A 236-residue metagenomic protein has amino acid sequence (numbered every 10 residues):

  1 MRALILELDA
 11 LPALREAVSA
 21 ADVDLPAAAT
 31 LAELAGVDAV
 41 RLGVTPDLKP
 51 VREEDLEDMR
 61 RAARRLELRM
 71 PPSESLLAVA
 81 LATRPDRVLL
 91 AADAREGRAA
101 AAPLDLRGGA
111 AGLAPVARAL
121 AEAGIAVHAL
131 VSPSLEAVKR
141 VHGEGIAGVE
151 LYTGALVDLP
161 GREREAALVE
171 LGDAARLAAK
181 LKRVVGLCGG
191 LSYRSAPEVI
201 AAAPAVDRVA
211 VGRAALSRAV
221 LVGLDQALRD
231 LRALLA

Functional and structural regions predicted by a protein language model:
M1-P85, R140-G143, A166: Conserved N-terminal beta1-alpha1 strand-loop-helix module at the mouth
R2-A10, V40-L42, R64-M70, V88-L90 (+4 more regions): Hydrophobic faces of well-ordered beta-strands that scaffold small-molecule active sites in alpha/beta enzyme cores
D38-A63, L90-L106, T153-E163: Glycine-rich, proline-tolerant flexible connector loops at the mouths of alpha/beta enzymes
L48-E74, L106-H128, R164-G189, Y193 (+2 more regions): Alpha-helix-loop-beta-strand connector modules within alpha/beta enzyme cores
S73-D86, P133-E144, L187, L191-V206: Catalytic cores of alpha/beta
L89-R98, A147-P160, P204-L224: Glycine-rich phosphate-binding active-site loops on the catalytic face of alpha/beta enzymes
A102, E163-R164, S217-A236: C-terminal helical cap(s) of enzyme catalytic domains, especially alpha/beta-barrels
A126-A178: Histidine/lysine/aspartate-rich catalytic loop segments that bind and position anionic ligands
